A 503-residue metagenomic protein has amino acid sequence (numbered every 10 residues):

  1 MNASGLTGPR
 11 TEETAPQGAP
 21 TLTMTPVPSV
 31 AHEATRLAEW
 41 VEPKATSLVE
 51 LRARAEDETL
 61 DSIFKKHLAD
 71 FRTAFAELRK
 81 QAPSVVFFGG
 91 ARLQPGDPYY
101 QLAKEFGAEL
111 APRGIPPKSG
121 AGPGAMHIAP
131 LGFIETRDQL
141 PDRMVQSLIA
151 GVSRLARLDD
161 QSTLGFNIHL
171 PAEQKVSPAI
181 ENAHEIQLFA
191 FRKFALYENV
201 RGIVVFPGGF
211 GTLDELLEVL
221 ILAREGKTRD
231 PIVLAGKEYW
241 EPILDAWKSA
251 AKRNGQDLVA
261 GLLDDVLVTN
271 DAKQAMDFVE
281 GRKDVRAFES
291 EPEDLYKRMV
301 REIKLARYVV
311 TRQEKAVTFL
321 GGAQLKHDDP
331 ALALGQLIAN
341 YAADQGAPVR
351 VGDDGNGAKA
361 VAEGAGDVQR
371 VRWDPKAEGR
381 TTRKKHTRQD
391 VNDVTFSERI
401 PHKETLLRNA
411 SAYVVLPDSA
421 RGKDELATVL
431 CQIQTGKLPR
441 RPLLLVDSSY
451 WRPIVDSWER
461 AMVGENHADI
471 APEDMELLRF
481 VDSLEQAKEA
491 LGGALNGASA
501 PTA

Functional and structural regions predicted by a protein language model:
M1-L6: Non-Sec secretion/translocation targeting segments of pathogen effectors
G18-A45, V49-D160, R286-P375, R380: Glycine-rich beta-alpha loop segments
Q101, F106, G124-V205, N356-P417 (+1 more regions): Acidic/glycine-enriched connector segments
G124-F133, W240-K252, N356-E363, W451-V463: Glycine-rich, charge-decorated loop segments at or immediately adjacent to ligand/cofactor-binding or catalytic sites
Q139-H169, F206-P207, L220-A246, L258-L262 (+4 more regions): Short, acidic/small-residue loops that bind anionic groups at enzyme active sites
A183-F191, D264-A275, N392-P401, E476-A487: Short acidic-hydrophobic, aromatic-tinged amphipathic segments that line or gate anion-handling sites
H184-V233, F396-V446, A498: Active-site/ligand-binding-proximal alpha/beta "capping" segment
T269-F288, D482, E489, L495-T502: YjeF_N-associated NAD(P)HX repair module
